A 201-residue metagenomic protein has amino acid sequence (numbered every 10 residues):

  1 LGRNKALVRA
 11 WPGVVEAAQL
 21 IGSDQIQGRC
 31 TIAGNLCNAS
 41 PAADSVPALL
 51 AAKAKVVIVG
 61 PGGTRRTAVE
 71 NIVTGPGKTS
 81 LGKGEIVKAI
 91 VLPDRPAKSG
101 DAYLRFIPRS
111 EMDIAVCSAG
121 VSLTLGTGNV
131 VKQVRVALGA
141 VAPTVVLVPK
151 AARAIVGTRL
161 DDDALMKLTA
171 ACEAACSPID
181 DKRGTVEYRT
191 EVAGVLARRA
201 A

Functional and structural regions predicted by a protein language model:
L1-A201: C-terminal structural segment of proteins
